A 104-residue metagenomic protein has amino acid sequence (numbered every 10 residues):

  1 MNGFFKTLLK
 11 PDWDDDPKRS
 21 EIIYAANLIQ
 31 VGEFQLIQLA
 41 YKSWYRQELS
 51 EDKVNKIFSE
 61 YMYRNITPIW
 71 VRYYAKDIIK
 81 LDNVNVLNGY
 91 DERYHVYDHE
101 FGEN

Functional and structural regions predicted by a protein language model:
M1-V96: N-terminal soluble regions of trafficking- and organelle-associated proteins
E100-N104: C-terminal single-pass membrane-anchor helix
